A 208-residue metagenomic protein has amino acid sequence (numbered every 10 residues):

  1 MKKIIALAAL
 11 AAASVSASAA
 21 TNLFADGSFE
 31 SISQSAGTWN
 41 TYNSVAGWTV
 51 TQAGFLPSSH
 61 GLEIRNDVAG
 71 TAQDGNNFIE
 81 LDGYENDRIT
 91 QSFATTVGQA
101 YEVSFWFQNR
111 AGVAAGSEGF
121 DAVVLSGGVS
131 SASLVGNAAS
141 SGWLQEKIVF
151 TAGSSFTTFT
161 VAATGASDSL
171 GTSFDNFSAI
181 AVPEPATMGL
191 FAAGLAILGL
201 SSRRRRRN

Functional and structural regions predicted by a protein language model:
K3-L7, A11-T21, N176-I197: Short, threonine-centered small-residue motifs that mark membrane-proximal processing/anchoring sites and TM-junction
F29, D87-A115, I148, F159 (+1 more regions): Extra-cytoplasmic beta-strand recognition segments
S33-N76: Extracellular glycan-recognition surfaces and repeat-rich motifs
N77-R88, N137-A139: Extracellular beta-rich ligand/substrate-recognition surface
V113-V123: Beta-strand acidic-aromatic groove motif in beta-rich domains, primarily in extracellular
G127-S154: Extracellular carbohydrate recognition and processing domains and analogous Trp-centered ligand-binding platforms
V161-S169: Short beta-strand-plus-loop segments that form exposed binding edges in beta-rich domains
L200-N208: C-terminal membrane-anchoring or membrane-association module
